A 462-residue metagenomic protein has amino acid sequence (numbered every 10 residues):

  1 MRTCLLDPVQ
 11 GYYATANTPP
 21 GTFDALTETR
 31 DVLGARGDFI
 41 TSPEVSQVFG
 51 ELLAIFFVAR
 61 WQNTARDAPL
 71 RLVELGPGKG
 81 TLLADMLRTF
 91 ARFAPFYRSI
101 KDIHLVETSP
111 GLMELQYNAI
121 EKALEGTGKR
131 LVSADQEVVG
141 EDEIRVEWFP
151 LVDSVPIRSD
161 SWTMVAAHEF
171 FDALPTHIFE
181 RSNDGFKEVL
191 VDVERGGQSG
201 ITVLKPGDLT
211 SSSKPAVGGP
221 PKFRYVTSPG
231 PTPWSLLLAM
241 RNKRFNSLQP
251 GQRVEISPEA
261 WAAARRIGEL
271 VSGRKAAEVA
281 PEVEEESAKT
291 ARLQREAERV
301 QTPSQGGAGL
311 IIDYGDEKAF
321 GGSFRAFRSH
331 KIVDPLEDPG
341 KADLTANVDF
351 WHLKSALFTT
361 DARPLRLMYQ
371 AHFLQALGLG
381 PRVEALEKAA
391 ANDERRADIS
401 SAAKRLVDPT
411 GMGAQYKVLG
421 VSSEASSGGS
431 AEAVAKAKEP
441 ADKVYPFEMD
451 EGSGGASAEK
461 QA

Functional and structural regions predicted by a protein language model:
M1-L75, K79-T163, F179, W351 (+4 more regions): Rossmann-like AdoMet
Q10, N17-T18, D38, E44-V45 (+6 more regions): Short capping/connector residues at structural and topological boundaries
F23-L26, E125-D142, V203-L204, S211 (+1 more regions): Intrinsically disordered, low-complexity domain-flanking/linker segments in eukaryotic proteins, enriched
P77, H168-F170, I312-G315: Short, well-ordered beta-to-alpha junction loops that form the rim of enzyme active sites and present histidine/acidic
M113, L174-P175, A319: Conserved protein kinase catalytic core
L151-R158, F171-K187, R253-R266: A short, conserved alpha-helix within the catalytic core of class I
M164-A239, R325-P335: A mobile, often basic/glycine-rich helix-loop segment that functions as the active-site lid/recognition loop
P233-A462: Long, Lys/Arg- and hydrophobic-enriched amphipathic alpha-helices
